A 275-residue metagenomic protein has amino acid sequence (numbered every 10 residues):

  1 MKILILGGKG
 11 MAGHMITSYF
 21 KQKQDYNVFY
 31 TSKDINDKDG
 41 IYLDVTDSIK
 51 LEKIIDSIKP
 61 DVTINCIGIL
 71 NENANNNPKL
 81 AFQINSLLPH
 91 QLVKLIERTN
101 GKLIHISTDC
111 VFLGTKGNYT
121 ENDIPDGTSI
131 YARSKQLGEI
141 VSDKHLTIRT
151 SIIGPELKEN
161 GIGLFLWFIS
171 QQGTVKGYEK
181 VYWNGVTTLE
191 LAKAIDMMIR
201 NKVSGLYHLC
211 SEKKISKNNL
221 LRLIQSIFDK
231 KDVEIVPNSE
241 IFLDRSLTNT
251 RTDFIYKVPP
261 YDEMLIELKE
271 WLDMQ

Functional and structural regions predicted by a protein language model:
I3-K23: N-terminal Rossmann NAD(P)H-binding glycine-rich loop of SDR-like oxidoreductase domains
K33-I49: Rossmann-fold cofactor-recognition segment
V45-I84: NAD(P)H-binding glycine-rich loop region in Rossmannoid oxidoreductase-like domains and their noncatalytic homologs
D61, N76-I104: NAD(P)-cofactor binding segment of oxidoreductase domains
Q83, L87-Q91, C110-I148, I152-L157: Catalytic helix-loop patch of NAD(P)-dependent Rossmann-fold dehydrogenases
T128, I140-G185, L189-E190, D196: NAD(P)-dependent short-chain dehydrogenase/reductase
A194-D244: Mid/C-terminal beta-alpha module of Rossmann-like enzyme folds, strongest in SDR-family dehydrogenases/epimerases
S216-R222, I235-Q275: Conserved C-terminal active-site "lid" loop/helix of NAD(P)H-dependent oxidoreductases that clamps the redox cofactor
